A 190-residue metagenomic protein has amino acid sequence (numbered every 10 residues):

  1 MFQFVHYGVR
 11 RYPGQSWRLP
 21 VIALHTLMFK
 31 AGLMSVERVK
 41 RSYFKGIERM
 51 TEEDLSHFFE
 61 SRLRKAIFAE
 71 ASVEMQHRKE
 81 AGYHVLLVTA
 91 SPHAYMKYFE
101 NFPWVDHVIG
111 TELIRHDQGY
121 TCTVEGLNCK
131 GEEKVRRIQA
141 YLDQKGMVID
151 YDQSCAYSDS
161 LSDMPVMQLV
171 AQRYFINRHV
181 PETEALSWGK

Functional and structural regions predicted by a protein language model:
M1-A31: Active-site neighborhood of HAD-like aspartate-dependent phosphohydrolases
F2, E37-R38, E53, A94 (+1 more regions): A generic alpha-helix surface/boundary motif
R10-P13, M50, A69, H84: Conserved alpha/beta cores of soluble small-molecule-handling proteins
G14-R18, E53, I149-D152: Short, surface-exposed acidic
P20-E48, E112: Short, compositionally biased "basic patch" segments
E37-E70: Metal-dependent phosphoesterase signature
L63-K190: C-terminal cap/substrate-recognition subdomain and adjoining C-terminal extension of metal-dependent phosphatase-like
